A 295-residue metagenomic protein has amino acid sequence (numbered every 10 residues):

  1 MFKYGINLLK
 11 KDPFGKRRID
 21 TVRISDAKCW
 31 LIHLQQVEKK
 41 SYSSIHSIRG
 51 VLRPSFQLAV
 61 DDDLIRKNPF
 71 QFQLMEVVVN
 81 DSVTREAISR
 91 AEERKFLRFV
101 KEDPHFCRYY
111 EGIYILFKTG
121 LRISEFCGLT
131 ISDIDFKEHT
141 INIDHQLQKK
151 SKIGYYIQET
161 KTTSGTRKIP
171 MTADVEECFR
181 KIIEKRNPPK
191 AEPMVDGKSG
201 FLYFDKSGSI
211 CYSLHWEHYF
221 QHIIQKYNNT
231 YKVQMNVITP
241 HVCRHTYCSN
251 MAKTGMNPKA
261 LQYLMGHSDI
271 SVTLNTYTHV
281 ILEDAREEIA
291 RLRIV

Functional and structural regions predicted by a protein language model:
M1-L64, S82, P104-H105, S209-W216 (+1 more regions): N-terminal core-binding DNA-recognition domain of tyrosine site-specific recombinases/integrases
Q36, G50, L116-K118, A252-K253: Short amphipathic helical patch at the helix-1/turn junction of helix-turn-helix
H46-I48, D61, I65-L129, K137 (+3 more regions): Basic, Lys/Arg- and aromatic-enriched nucleic-acid-binding interface segment
L74-M75, L129-N187, M194: Conserved tyrosine-mediated DNA breakage-rejoining catalytic core shared by Y-recombinases
V79, A87, Q146-L147, M265-A290: Catalytic-site neighborhood detector that most strongly recognizes the C-terminal catalytic loop/helix of tyrosine
R98-Y109, T119, I169, K185-M194 (+3 more regions): Short, basic (Lys/Arg/His-rich) helix/loop patches that form interaction surfaces in the mid-to-C-terminal regions
D133-T140, M256-T276: Short, polar N-cap/turn motifs at the start of nucleic acid-interacting alpha helices
K152-Q158, T254, N275, H279-V295: DNA/chromatin major-groove-contacting recognition/catalytic segments
